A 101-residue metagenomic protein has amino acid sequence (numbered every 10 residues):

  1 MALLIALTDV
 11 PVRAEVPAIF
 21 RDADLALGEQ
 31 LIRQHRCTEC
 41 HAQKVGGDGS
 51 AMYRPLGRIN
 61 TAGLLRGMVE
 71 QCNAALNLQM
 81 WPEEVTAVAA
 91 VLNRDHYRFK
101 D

Functional and structural regions predicted by a protein language model:
M1-D22, F99-D101: N-terminal export/targeting leaders of redox proteins
V12-R13, T38, A87: Residue-level detector of alpha-helical segments with a strong bias toward transmembrane helices and their helix-loop
F20, G57, N77-M80: Pocket-edge positions in alpha/beta enzyme catalytic cores
L25-R33, T38, A42-A75: Gly/Gly-Pro-rich "capping" loops immediately C-terminal to redox-active cysteine motifs in periplasmic/lumenal
L78-D101: C-terminal capping alpha-helices of c-type cytochrome domains
